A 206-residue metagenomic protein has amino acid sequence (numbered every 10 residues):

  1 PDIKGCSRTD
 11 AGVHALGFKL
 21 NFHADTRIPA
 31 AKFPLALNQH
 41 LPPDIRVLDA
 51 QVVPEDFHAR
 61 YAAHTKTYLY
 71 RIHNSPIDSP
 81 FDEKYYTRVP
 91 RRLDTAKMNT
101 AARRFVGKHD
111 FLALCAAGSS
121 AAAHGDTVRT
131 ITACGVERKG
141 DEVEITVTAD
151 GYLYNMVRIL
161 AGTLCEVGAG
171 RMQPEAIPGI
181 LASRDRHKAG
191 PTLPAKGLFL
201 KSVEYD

Functional and structural regions predicted by a protein language model:
P1-D206: Structured-RNA-binding interfaces characteristic of tRNA pseudouridine synthases
